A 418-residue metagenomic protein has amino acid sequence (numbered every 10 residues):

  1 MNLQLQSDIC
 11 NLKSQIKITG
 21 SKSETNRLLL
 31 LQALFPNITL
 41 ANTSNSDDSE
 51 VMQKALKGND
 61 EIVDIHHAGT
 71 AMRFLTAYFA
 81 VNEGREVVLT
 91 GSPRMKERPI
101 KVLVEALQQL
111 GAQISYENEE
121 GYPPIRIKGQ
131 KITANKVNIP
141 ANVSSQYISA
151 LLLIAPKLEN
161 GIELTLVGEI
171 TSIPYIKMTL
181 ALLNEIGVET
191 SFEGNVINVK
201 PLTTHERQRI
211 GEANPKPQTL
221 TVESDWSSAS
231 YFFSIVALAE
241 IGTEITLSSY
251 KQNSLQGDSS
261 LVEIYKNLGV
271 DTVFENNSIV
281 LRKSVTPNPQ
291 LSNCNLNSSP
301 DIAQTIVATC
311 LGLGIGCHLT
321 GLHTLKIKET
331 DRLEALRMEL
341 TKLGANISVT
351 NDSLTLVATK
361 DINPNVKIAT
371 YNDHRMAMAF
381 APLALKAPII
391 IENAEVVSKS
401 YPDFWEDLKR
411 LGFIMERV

Functional and structural regions predicted by a protein language model:
M1-V418: Short, structured segments at the rim of ligand-binding sites
